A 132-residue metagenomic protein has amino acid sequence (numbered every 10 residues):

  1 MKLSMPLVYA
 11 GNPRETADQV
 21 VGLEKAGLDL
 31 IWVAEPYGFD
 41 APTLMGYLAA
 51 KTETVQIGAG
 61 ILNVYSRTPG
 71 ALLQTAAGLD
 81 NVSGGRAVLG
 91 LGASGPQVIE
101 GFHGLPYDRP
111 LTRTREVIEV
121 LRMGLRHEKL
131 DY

Functional and structural regions predicted by a protein language model:
M1-A59, Y65, V82: N-terminal beta1-alpha1-beta2 module of alpha/beta enzyme domains
P6, L62, E100, G104: Short, flexible active-site loop motifs that bind/organize anionic cofactors or intermediates
P36-Y37, I61-G70, A93-Q97: Acidic, glycine-rich active-site loops and adjacent beta-strand->loop/helix elements that engage anionic groups
T43, L48, G70-L72, P106: Hydrophobic alpha-helical segments
L73-Y132: Internal, glycine-rich beta/alpha segment that forms the wall or movable "lid" of small-molecule/cofactor binding
